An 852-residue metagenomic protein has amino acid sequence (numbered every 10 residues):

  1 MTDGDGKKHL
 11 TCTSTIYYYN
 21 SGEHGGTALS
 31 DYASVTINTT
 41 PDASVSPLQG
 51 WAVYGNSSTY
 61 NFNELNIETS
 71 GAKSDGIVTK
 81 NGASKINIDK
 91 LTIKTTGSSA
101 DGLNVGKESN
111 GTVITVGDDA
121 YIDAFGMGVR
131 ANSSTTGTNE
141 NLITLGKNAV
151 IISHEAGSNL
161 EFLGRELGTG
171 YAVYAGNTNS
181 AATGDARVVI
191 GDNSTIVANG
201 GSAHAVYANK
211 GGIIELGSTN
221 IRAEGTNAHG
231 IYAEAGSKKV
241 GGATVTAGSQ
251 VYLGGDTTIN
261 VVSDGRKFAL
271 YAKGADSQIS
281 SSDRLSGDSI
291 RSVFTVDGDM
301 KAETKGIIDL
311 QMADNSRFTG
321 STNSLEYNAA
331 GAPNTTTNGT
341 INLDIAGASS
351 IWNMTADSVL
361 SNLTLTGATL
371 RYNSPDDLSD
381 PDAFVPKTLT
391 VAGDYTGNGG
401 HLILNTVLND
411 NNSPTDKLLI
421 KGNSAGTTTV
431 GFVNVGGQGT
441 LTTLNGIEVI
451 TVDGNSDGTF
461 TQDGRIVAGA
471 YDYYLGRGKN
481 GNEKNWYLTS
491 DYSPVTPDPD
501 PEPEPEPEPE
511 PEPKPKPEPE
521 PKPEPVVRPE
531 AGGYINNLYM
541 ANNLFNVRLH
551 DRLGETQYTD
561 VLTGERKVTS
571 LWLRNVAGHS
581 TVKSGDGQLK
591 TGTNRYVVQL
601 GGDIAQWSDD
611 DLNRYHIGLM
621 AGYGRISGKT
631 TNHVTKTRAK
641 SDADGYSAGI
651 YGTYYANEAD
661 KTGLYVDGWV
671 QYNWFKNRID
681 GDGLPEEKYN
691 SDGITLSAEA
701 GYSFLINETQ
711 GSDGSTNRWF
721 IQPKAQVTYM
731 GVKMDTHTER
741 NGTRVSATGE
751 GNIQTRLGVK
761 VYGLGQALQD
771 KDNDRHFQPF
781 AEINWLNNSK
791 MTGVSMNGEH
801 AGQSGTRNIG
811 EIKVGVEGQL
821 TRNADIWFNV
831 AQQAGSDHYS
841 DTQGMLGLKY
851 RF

Functional and structural regions predicted by a protein language model:
D3-Q49, T59-S74, K85-S99, V113-G126 (+12 more regions): Beta-strand-rich solenoid/repeat architectures in extracellular/passenger domains of polysaccharide-targeting enzymes
T112, N141, F294, S316 (+11 more regions): Outer-envelope beta-barrel architecture signal
V251, G422, I604-Q606, Y654-A656 (+6 more regions): Residue-level signature of outer-membrane beta-barrel architecture
S263, G274, Q278-R284, S289-T429 (+2 more regions): Extracellular beta-solenoid/beta-roll
D299, T319-S321, I403, S570-R574 (+7 more regions): Residue-level detector of the transmembrane beta-barrel scaffold of outer-membrane proteins
I403-T406, V433-G436, Y672-N673, W785 (+1 more regions): Transmembrane beta-strand segments that form the barrel wall of outer-membrane beta-barrel proteins
E510-S712, V830-A831, S836-Q843: Outer membrane beta-barrel translocator domains of Type V secretion systems
G649, R740-F852: Outer membrane beta-barrel transmembrane domains
